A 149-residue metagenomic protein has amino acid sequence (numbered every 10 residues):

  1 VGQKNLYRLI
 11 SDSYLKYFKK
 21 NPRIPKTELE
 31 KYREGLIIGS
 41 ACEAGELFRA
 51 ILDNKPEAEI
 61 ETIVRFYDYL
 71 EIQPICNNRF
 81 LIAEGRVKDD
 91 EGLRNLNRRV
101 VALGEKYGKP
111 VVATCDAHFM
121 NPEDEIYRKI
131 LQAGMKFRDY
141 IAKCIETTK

Functional and structural regions predicted by a protein language model:
V1-K149: Phosphodiester-processing cores and adjacent nucleic acid-binding clamps
